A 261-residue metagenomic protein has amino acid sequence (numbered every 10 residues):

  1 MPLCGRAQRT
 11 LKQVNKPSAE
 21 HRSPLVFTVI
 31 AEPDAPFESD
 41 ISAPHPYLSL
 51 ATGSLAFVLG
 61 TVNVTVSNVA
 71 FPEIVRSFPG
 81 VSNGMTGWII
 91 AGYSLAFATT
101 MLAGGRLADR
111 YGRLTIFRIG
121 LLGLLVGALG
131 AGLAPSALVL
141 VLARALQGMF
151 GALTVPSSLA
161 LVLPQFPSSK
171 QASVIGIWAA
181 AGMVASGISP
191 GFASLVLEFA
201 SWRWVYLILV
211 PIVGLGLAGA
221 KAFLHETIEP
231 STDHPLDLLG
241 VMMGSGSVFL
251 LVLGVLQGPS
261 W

Functional and structural regions predicted by a protein language model:
N15-V62: Cytosolic juxtamembrane N-terminal segment immediately preceding the first transmembrane helix of multi-pass
L48-N83: Extracytoplasmic
T65, F97-L102, S186-G187: Residue-level signature of mid-helix packing/kink "hotspots" within the transmembrane helices of 12-pass Major
S82-I90, I175: Juxtamembrane helix-start elements in MFS-like secondary transporters
A91-G105, V155, L159: Central cavity-lining transmembrane alpha-helices of secondary-active solute carriers, predominantly the Major
D109-G240, Q257: Helix-loop-helix hairpins in multi-pass membrane proteins, especially solute transporters
H225-E229, S245-W261: Phenylalanine-glycine-rich, low-complexity intrinsically disordered regions, typified by the FG/GLFG repeat domains
